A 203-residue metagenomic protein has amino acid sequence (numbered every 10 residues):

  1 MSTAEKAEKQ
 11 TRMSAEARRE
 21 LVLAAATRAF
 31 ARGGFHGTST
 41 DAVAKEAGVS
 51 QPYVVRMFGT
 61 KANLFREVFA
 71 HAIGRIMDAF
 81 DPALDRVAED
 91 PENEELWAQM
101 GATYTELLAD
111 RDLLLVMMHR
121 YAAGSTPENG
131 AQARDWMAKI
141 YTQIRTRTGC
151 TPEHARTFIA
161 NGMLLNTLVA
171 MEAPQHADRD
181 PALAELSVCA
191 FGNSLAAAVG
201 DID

Functional and structural regions predicted by a protein language model:
M1-A7: Short, intrinsically disordered or compositionally biased N-terminal tails of bacterial proteins
S2, E106, Y141-C150, H154-D203: C-terminal peripheral helix-coil segments that are non-catalytic and often amphipathic
R18-L21, A25-N63, E67: Helix-turn-helix
E67, G74, D78-R111: Hydrophobic alpha-helical connector segments
G74-M77, A98, L107-A109, T126-R156: Amphipathic alpha-helical packing segments from all-alpha helical-bundle domains
R120-G124: Short helix-capping/turn signature of helix-turn-helix
